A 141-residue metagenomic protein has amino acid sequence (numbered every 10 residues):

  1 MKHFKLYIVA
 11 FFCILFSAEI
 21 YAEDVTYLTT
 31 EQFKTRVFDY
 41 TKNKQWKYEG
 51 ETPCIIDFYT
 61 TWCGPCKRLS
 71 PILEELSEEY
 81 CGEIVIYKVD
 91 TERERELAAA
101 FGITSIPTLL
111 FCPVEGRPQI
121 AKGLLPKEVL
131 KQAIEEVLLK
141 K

Functional and structural regions predicted by a protein language model:
M1-I8: Bacterial N-terminal signal peptides that target proteins for export
S17-A18: N-terminal signal peptide c-region/cleavage motif recognized by signal peptidases
L28-T52: A short beta-strand-turn-helix
E51-C54, F58-W62, S105: Short pre-active-site segment immediately N-terminal to redox-active cysteine/selenocysteine motifs in thiol-based
E51-P53, R68-V89: Conserved helix-turn-beta segment immediately C-terminal to the redox Cys motif in thioredoxin-like folds
F58-I72: Conserved redox-active cysteine motifs that mediate thiol-disulfide chemistry, especially di-cysteine Cys-X(1-2)-Cys
V89-A100: Structural microenvironment flanking redox-active thiols in thiol-disulfide oxidoreductases
S105, L110-K141: Non-catalytic, surface beta->alpha helical segment in thiol-disulfide oxidoreductase systems
